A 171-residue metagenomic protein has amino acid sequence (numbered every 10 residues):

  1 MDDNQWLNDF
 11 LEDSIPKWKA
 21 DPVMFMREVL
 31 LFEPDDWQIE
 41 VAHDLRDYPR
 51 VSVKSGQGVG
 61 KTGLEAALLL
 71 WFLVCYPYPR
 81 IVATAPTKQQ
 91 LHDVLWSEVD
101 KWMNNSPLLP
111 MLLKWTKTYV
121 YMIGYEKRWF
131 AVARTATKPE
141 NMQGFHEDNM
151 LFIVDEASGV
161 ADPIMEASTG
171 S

Functional and structural regions predicted by a protein language model:
M1-S171: Phosphate/NTP-binding elements of NTP-utilizing enzymes
